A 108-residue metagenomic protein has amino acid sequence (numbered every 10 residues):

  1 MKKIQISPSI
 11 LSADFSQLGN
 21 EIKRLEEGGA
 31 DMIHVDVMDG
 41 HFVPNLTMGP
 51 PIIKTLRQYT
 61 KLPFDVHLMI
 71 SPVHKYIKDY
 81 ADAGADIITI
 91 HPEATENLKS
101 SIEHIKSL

Functional and structural regions predicted by a protein language model:
M1-T89, E93-S100, H104-S107: Conserved N-terminal beta1-alpha1 strand-loop-helix module at the mouth
